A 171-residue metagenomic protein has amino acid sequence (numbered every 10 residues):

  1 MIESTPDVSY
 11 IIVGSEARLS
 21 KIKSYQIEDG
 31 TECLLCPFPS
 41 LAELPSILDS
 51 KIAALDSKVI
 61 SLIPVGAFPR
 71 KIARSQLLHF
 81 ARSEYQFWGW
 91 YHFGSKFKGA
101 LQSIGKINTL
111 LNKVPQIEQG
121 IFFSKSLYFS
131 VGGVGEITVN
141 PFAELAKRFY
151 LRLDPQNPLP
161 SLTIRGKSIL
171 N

Functional and structural regions predicted by a protein language model:
M1-C36, A42: N-proximal low-complexity "stem/linker" segments adjacent to membrane-targeting elements
M1-T5, I12-G14, L153-N171: Hydrophobic helical membrane-anchoring modules
E16-L19, V65-A73, L127, G135-T138: Short acidic, S/G/P-rich loop/turn micro-motifs used as interaction or catalytic elements
E43-I60: Active-site nucleotide-sugar/metal-binding loop of Leloir-type enzymes
S57-K58, A67-A100: Conserved donor NDP-sugar-binding/catalytic core segment of glycosyltransferases
Q86-F123, F129-S130: A recurrent flexible, glycine/aromatic-enriched loop bordering the glycosyltransferase active site that acts as
L127-V131, I137-I164: A short, conserved alpha-helix in the catalytic core of glycosyltransferases
